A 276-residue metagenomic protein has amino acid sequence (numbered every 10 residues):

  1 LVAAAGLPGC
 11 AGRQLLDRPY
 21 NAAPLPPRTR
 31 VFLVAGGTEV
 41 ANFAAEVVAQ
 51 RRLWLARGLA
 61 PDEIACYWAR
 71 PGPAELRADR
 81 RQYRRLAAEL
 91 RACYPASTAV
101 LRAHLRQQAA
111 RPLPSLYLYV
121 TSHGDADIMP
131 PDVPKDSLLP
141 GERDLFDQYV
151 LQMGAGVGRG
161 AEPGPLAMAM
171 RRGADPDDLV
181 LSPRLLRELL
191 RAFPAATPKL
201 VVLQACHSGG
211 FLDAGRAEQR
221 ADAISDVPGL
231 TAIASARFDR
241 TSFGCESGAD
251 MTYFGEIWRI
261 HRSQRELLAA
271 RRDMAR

Functional and structural regions predicted by a protein language model:
L1-P8: Sec-dependent bacterial lipoprotein signal peptides
C10-L116, A126-K135: Boundary/activation segment at the start of structured domains
F32-A41, L86-Y94, M170-D177, P198 (+2 more regions): Second-shell loop/turn segments in exported
G37-A41, A69-A74, S122-I128, V157-G158 (+2 more regions): Solvent-exposed loop/turn segments at secondary-structure junctions within structured extracellular/periplasmic domains
A45-L53, A96, V100-H104, L181-E188 (+4 more regions): Extracytoplasmic/secreted proteins, especially bacterial periplasmic and envelope-associated proteins
V47, K199-R276: Active-site-proximal C-terminal subdomain of hydrolase catalytic domains
W54, S115-H123, P198-L203: Beta-strand elements within well-structured catalytic alpha/beta cores of enzymes that handle phosphate/sulfate esters
R111, S122-R187: A short, glycine/acidic-enriched catalytic loop
